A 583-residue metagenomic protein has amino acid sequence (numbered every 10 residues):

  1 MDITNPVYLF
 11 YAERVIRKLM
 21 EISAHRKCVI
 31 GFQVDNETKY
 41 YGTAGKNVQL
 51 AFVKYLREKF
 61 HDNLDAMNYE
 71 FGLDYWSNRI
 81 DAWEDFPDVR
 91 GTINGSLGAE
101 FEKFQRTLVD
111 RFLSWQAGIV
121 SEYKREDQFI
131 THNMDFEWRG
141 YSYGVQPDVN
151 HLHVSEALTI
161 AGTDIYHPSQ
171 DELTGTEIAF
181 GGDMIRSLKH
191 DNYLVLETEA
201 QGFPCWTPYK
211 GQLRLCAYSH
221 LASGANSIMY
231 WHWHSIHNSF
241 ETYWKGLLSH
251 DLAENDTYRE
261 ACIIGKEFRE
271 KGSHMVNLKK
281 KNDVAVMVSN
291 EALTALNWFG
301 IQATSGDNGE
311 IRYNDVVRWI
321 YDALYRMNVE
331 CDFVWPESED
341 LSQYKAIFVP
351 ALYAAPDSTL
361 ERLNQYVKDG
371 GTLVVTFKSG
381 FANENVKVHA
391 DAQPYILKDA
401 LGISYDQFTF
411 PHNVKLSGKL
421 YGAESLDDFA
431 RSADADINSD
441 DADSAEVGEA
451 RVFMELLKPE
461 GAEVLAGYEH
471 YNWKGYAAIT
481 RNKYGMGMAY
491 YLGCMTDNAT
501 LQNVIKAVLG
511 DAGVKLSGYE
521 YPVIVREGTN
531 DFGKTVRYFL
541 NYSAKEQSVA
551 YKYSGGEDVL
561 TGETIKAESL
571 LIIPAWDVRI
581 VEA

Functional and structural regions predicted by a protein language model:
M1-I160, D164-D171, G175-E177: Polysaccharide-binding and catalytic clefts of secreted carbohydrate-active enzymes
F86, S114, E126, S155-A583: Carbohydrate-binding surfaces of carbohydrate-active enzymes
